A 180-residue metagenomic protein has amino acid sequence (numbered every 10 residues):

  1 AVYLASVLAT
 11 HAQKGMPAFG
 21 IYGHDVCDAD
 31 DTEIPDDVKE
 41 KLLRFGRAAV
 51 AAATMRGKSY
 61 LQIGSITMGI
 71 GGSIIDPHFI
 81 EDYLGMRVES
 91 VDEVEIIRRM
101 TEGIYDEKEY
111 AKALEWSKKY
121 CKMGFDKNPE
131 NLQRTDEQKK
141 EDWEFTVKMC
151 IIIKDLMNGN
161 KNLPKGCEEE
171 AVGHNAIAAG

Functional and structural regions predicted by a protein language model:
A1-G180: An N-terminal assembly and electron-transfer interface module characteristic of large anaerobic redox and radical
